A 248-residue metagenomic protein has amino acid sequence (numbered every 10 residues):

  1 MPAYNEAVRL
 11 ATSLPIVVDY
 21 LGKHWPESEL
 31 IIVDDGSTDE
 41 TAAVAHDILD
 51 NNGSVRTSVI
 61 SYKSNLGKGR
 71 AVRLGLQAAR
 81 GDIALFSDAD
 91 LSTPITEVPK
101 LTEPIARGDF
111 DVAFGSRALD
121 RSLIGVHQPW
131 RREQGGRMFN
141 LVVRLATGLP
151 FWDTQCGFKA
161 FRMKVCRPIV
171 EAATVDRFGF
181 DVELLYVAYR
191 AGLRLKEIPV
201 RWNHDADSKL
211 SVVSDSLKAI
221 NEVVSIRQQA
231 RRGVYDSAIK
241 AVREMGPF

Functional and structural regions predicted by a protein language model:
E6-L21: Short, well-formed alpha-helical segments that are part of the catalytic scaffolds of diverse glycosyltransferases
E6-R9, S37, K68, P94: Donor nucleotide-sugar binding loop of glycosyltransferases
L21-P26, L49-R56: Short helix-capping segments at alpha-helix termini
W25-S37, I60-Y62: Short beta-strand/loop segment that forms part of the nucleotide-sugar
D34-A43, L91: A conserved acidic beta->alpha catalytic loop
R56, Y62-A78, I83, I95-F178 (+2 more regions): Acceptor/aglycone-binding surface of glycosyltransferases and processive sugar-polymer synthases
G148, A172-F248: Hydrophobic helical membrane-anchoring modules
